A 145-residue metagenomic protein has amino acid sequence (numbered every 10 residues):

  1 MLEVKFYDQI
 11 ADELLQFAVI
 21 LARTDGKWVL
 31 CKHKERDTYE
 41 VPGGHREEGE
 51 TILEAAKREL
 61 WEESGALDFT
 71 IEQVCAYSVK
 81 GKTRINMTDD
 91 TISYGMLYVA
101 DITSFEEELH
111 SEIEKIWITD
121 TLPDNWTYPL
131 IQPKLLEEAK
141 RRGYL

Functional and structural regions predicted by a protein language model:
M1-V19: Acidic, metal-coordinating catalytic segment for phosphate/diphosphate chemistry, firing primarily on the Nudix
Q16-A18, D25-W28, Y94-G95: Short, surface-exposed beta-edge/turn micro-motifs
A22-D25, A100-I102: Active-site beta-strand termini and strand-to-loop segments that position acidic
R23-W61: Conserved Nudix-box catalytic region and its N-terminal flanking loop in Nudix hydrolases and closely related
L67-A76: A short coil-to-beta-strand element that immediately follows conserved catalytic motifs
Y77-E106: Active-site-adjacent beta-strand/loop module that shapes the phosphate/pyrophosphate-binding cleft
L97-V99, E107-R142: NUDIX/MutT-family hydrolases
